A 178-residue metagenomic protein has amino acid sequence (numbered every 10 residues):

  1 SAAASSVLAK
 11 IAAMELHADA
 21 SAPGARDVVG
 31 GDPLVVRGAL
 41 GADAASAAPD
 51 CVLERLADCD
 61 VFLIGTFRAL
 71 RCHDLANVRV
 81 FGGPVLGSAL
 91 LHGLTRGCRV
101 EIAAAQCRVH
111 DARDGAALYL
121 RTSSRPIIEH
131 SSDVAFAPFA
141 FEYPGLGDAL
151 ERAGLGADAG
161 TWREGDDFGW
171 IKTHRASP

Functional and structural regions predicted by a protein language model:
S1-P84, L90-H92, E129-P178: Charge-rich, low-hydrophobicity low-complexity segments
S88, R108, A112-S131, E142: Eukaryotic endomembrane contact-site and trafficking scaffolds
R96-G97: Compact, well-ordered interaction domains used in eukaryotic information-processing assemblies
